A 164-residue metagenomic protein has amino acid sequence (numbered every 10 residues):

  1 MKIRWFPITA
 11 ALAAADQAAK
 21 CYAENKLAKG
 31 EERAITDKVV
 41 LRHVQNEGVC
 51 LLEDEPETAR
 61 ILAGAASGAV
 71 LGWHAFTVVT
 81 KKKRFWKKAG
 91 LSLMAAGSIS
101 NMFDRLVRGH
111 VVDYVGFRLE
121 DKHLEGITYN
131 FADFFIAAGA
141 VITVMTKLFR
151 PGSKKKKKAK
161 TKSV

Functional and structural regions predicted by a protein language model:
M1-V164: Alpha-helical transmembrane bundles and membrane-interface segments of multipass inner-membrane proteins
